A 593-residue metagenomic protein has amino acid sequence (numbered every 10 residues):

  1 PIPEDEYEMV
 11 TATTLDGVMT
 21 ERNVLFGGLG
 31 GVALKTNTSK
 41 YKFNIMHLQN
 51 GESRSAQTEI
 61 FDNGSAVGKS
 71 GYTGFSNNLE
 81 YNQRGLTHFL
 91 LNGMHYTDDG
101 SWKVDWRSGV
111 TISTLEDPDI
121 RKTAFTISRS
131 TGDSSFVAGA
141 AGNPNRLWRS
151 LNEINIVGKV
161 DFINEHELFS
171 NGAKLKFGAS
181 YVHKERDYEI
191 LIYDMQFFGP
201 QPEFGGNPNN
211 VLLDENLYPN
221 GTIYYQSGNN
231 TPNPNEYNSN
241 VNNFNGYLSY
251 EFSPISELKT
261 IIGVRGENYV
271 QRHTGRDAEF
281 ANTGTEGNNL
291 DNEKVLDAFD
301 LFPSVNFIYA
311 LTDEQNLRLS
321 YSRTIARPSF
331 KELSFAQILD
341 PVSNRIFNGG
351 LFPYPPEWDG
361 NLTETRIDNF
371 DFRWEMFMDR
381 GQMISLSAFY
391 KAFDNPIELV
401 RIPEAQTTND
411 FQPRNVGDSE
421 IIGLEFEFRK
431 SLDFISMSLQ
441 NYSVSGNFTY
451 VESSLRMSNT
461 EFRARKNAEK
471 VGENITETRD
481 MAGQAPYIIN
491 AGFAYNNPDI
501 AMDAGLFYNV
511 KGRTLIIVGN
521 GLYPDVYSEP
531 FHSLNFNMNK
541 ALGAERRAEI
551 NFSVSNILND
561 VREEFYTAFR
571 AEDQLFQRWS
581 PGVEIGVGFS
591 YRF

Functional and structural regions predicted by a protein language model:
P1-A56, T87, D99, V305: Transmembrane beta-barrel wall of Gram-negative outer-membrane proteins
E6, V10-T20, G51-E52, N145 (+5 more regions): Signature of Gram-negative outer-membrane beta-barrel scaffolds
T36-T38, H47-G51, T97, V110-E116 (+15 more regions): Transmembrane beta-strands of outer-membrane beta-barrel pores
T38, D98-V104, E165-K174, I255-E257 (+6 more regions): Short loop/turn motifs that connect adjacent beta-strands in outer-membrane beta-barrel proteins
K103-G109, S113-F125, N316-R318, E332 (+4 more regions): Membrane-embedded beta-barrel scaffold of Gram-negative outer-membrane proteins
S135, L151, K159-F162, E357-T363 (+4 more regions): Outer membrane beta-barrel strand-and-loop segments of large Gram-negative receptors, especially TonB-dependent
A388-F393, D410-T514: Gram-negative outer-membrane beta-barrel transporters
N509-V518, K540-F593: C-terminal beta-signal and adjacent terminal beta-strands/loops of Gram-negative outer-membrane beta-barrel proteins
